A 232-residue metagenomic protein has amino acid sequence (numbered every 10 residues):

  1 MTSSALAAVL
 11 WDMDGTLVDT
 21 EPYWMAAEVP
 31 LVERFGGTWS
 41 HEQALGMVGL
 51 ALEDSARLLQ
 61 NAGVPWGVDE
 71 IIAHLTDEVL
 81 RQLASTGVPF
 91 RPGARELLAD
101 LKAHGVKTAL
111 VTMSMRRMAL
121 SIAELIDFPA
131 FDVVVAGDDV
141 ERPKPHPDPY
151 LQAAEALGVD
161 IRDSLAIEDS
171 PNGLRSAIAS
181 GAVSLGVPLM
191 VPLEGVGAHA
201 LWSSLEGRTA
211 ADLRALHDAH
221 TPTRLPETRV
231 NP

Functional and structural regions predicted by a protein language model:
M1-A7, A99-K102, V106, M115-P232: Asp-based, Mg2+/Mn2+-dependent phosphohydrolase catalytic module
T2-L45: Active-site neighborhood of HAD-like aspartate-dependent phosphohydrolases
T16, T112-S114: Conserved phosphate-coupling serine/threonine residues in phosphotransfer and NTP-handling enzymes
M25, V29, G49-R57, T76 (+2 more regions): An amphipathic alpha-helix signature
L31-V32, A51-P65, I122, A154: Helix-loop "lid/cap" segments that line or gate small-molecule binding pockets
G37-T38, V64, F128, V159: Helix N-cap/coil-helix junction residues
T38, R57-E96, H104: Metal-dependent phosphoesterase signature
M47-A51, H74, P89-G93, S114 (+2 more regions): Short beta->alpha linker loops
